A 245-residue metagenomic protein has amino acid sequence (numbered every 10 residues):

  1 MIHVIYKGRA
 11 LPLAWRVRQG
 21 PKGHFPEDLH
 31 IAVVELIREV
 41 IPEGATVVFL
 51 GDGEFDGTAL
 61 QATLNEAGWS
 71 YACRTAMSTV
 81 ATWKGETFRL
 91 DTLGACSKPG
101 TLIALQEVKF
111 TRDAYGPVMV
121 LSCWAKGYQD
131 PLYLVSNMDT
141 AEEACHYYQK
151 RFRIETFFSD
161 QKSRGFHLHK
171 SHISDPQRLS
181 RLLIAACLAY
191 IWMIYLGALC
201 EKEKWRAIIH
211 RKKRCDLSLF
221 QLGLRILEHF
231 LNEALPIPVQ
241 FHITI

Functional and structural regions predicted by a protein language model:
I2-V4: Gly/serine-rich nucleotide phosphate-binding loop at the start of the catalytic core of nucleotide/ADP-ribose-handling
Y6-I245: Single, function-defining residue in the core of a domain
